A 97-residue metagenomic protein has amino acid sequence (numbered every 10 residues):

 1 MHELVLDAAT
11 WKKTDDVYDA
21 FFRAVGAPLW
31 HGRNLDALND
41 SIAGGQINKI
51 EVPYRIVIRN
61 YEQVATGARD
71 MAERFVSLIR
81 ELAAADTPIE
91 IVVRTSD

Functional and structural regions predicted by a protein language model:
M1-W30, S41-D97: N-terminal intrinsically disordered, low-complexity segments enriched in P/E/S/T
G32-L35: Amphipathic alpha-helical transducer elements in NTP-driven molecular machines
